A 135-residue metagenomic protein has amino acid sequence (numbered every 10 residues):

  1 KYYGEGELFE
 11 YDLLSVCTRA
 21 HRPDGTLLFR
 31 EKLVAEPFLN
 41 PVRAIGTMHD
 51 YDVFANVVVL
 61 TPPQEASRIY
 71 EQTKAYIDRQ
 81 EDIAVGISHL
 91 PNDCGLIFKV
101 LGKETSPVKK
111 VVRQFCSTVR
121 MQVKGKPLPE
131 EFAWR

Functional and structural regions predicted by a protein language model:
Y3-R135: A structural signal for small-residue-enriched, beta-sheet-centric alpha/beta enzyme cores and oligomeric scaffold folds
